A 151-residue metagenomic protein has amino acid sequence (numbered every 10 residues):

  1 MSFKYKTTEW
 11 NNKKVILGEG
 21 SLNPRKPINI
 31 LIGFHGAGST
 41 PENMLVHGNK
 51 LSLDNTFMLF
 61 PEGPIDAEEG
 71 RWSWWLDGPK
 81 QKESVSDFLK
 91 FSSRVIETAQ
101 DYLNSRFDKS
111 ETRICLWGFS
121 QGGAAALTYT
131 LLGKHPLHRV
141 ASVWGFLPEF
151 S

Functional and structural regions predicted by a protein language model:
K6-K109: Serine-hydrolase catalytic machinery in alpha/beta-hydrolase-like enzymes
L22, G145-S151: The feature captures the conserved acid-bearing segment of alpha/beta-hydrolase catalytic domains
F60, A141-V143: A short, hydrophobic beta-strand element of the alpha/beta-hydrolase
W117-G122, A126: Gly/Ala-rich beta-loop-alpha elbow adjacent to hydrolase catalytic centers
T128-R139, F146-L147: Conserved hydrolase catalytic core segment
